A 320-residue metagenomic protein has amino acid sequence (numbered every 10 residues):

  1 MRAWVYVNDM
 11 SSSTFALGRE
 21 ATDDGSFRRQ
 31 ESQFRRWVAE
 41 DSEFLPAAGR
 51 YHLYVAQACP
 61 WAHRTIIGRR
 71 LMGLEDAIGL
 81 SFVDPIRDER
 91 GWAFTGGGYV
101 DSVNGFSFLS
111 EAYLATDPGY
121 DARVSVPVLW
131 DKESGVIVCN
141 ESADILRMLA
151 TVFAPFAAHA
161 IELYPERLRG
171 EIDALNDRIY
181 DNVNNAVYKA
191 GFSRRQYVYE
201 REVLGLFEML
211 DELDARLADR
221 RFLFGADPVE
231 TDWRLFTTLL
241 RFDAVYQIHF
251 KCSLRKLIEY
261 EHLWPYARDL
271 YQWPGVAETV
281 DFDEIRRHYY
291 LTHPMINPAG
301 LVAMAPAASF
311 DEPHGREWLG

Functional and structural regions predicted by a protein language model:
M1-G320: C-terminal alpha-helical interaction module
